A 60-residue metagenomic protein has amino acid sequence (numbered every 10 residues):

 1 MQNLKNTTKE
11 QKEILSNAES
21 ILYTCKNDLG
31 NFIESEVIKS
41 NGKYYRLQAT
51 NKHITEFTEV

Functional and structural regions predicted by a protein language model:
Q2-K12: Mixed-charge, Lys/Arg-rich low-complexity intrinsically disordered regions
N17-V60: Acidic, low-complexity, intrinsically disordered interaction modules
